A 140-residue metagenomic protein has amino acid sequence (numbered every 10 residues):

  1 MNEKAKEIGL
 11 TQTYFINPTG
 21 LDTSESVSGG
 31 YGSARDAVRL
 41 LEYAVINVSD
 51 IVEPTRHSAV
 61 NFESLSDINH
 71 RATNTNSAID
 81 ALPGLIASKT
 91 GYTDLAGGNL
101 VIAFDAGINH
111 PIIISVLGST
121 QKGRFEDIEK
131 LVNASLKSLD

Functional and structural regions predicted by a protein language model:
M1-D140: Penicillin-recognizing serine hydrolase domain
